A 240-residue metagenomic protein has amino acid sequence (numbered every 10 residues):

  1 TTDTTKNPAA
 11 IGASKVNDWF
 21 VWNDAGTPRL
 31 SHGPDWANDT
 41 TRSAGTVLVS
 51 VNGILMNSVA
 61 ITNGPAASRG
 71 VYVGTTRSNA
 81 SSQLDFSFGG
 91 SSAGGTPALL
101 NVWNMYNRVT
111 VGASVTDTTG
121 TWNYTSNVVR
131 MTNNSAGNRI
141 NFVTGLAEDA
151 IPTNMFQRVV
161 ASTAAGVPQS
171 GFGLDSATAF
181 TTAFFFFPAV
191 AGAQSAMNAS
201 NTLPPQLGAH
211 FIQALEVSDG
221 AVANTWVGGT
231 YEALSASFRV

Functional and structural regions predicted by a protein language model:
T1-V240: Polar, enzyme-active/binding microenvironments
